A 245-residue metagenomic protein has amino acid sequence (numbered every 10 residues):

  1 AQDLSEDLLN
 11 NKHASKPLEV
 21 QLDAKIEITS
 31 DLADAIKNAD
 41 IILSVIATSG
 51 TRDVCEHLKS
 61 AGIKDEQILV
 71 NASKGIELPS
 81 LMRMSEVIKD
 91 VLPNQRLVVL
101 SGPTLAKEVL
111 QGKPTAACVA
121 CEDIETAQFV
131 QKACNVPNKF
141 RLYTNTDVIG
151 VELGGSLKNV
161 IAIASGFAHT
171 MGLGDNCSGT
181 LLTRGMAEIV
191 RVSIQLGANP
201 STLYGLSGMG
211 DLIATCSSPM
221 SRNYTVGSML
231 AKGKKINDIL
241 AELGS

Functional and structural regions predicted by a protein language model:
A1-S30, D34-I36, V91: NAD(P)+-binding Rossmann beta1-loop-alpha1 motif at the extreme N-terminus of oxidoreductases
Q2-E6, L78-P79, A127: Short, charged/polar "capping" segments at the starts of alpha-helices and the immediately preceding loops
D7-L8, I42, S73, G102 (+2 more regions): Buried hydrophobic positions in well-ordered alpha/beta secondary-structure cores of metabolic enzymes
L22, T29-K37, I41-P114, V130-K132: Rossmann-like NAD(P)(H) cofactor-binding subdomain of soluble oxidoreductases
G50, A61, V87-R96, P114-T202 (+1 more regions): Internal alpha-helical scaffold of NAD(P)-dependent oxidoreductase catalytic cores
I76-L78, G150-E152, A214, S245: Short, small-residue-enriched loops and turns at beta-alpha junctions that line or gate enzyme active sites
E108-L110, G154, S218: Short glycine-biased active-site loop of nucleotidyltransferases that positions the nucleotide triphosphate and helps
K158, S165-H169, I194-Y204, G208-S245: NAD(P)-dependent Rossmann-like dehydrogenase/reductase catalytic/cofactor-binding core
